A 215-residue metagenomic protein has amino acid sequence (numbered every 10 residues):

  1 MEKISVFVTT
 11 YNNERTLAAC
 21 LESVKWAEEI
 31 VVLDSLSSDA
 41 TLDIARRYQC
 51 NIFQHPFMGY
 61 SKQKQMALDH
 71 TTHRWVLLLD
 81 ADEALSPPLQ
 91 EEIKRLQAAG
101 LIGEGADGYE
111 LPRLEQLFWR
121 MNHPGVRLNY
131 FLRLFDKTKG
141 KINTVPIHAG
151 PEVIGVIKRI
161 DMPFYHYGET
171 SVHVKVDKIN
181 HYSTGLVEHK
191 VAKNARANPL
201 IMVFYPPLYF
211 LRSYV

Functional and structural regions predicted by a protein language model:
K3-S5, E29: Cell-envelope/extracellular polymer assembly enzymes that use nucleotide-activated donors
V8-W26: Short, well-formed alpha-helical segments that are part of the catalytic scaffolds of diverse glycosyltransferases
S23, D34-D43, Y48, D80: A conserved acidic beta->alpha catalytic loop
W26, Y48-Q49, Y130, V153: Short, structured coil segments at secondary-structure junctions
E29, N51, V156-K158: Conserved beta-strand segments of alpha/beta enzyme cores
S35, H55-F57, H73, D80-E83 (+2 more regions): Short acidic donor-binding/metal-coordinating loop in glycosyltransferase active sites
P56-T71: Glycine-rich, basic loop-to-helix element that forms the pyrophosphate-binding segment of sugar-nucleotide handling
L68, W75, S86-V215: Catalytic-site signature of metal-activated, phosphate-bearing donor transferases, centered on the GT-A/GT-A-like
